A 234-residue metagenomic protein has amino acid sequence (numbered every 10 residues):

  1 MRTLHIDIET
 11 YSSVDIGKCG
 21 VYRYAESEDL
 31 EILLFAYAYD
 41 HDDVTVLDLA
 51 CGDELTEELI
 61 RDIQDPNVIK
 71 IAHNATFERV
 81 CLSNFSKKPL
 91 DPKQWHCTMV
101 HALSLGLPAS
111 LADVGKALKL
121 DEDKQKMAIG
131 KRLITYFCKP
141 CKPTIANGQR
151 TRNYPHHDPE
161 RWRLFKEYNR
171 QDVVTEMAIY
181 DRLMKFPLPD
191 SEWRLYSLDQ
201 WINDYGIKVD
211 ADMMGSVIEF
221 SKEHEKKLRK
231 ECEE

Functional and structural regions predicted by a protein language model:
M1-T10, V14-I16, S27, R132-E234: Conserved "right-hand" nucleotidyltransferase catalytic core of DNA-directed polymerases
S13-G17, V46-L49: Cytochrome P450 core scaffold surrounding the K-helix E-X-X-R motif and the conserved "meander" helix-loop region
D15-L34: A short alpha/beta connector and helix-capping loop motif
L30-L33, Y37, H41-E57, D62-M184 (+1 more regions): Active-site-proximal helix-loop-helix substrate-binding element of RNase H-like nuclease domains
